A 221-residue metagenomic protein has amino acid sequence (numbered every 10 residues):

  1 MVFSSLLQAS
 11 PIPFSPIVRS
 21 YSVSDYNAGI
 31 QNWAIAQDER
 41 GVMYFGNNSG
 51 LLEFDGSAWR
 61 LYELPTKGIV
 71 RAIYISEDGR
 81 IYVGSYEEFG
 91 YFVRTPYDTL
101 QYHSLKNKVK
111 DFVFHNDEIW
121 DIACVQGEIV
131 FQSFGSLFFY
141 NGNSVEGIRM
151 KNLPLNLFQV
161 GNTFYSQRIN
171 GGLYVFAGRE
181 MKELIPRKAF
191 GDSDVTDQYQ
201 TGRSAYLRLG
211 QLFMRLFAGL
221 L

Functional and structural regions predicted by a protein language model:
M1-L221: Carboxylate-rich, polar loop motifs that coordinate divalent cations or form catalytic acidic clusters
